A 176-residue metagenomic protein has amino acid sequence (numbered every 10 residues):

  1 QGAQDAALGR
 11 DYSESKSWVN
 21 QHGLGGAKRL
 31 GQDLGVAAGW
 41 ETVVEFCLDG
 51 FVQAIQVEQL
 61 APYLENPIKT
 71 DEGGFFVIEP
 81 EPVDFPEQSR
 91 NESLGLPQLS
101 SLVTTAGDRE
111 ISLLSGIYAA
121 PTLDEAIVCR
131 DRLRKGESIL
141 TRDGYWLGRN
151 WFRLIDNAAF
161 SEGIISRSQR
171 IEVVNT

Functional and structural regions predicted by a protein language model:
G2-N175: Hinge-like oligomerization/junction regions that interrupt long coiled-coil arms in large cytoskeletal
